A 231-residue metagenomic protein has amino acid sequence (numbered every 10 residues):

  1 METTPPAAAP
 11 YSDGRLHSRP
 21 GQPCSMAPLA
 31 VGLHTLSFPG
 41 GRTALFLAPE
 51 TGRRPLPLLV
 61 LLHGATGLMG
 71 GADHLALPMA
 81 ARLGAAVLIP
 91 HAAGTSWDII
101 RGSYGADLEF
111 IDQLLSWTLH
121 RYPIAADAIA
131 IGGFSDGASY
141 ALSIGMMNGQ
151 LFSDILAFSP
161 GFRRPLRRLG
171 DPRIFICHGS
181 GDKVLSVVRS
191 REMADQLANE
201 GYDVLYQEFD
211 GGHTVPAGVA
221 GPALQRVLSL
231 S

Functional and structural regions predicted by a protein language model:
M1-L56, S103, G132, D136 (+4 more regions): A domain-start/cap signature at the N-terminus of enzymes
P6, R19, C24-S25, H34-A48 (+1 more regions): Serine-hydrolase catalytic machinery in alpha/beta-hydrolase-like enzymes
G94, Q207-V215: Histidine-bearing beta->alpha loop at or near hydrolase active sites
H120, D127-D171: Primarily recognizes the serine-hydrolase "nucleophile elbow" in alpha/beta-hydrolase and SGNH/GDSL folds
L169-I174, E200-Y202: Short, proline-enriched alpha-helix->beta-strand connector loops that line the catalytic pocket of alpha/beta-hydrolase
F175-H178, D182: Short beta-strand/loop motif that positions the catalytic acidic residue of the alpha/beta-hydrolase fold
K183-R189, P216: Conserved alpha/beta-hydrolase "acid-adjacent" motif
